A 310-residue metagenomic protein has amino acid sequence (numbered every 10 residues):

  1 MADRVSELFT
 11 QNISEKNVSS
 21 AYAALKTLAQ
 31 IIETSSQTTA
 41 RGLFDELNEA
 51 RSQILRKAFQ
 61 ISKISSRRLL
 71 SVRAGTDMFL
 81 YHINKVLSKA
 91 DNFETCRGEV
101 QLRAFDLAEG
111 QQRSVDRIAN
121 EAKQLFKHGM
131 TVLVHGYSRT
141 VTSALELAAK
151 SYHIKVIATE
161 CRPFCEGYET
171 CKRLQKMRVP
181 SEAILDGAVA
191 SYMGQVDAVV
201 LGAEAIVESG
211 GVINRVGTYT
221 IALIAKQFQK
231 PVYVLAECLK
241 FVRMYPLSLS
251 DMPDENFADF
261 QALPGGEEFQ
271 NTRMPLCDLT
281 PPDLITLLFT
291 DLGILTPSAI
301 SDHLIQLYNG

Functional and structural regions predicted by a protein language model:
M1-V100: Long amphipathic alpha-helical segments
D3-R4, S143, A148-I154, T159-G310: Conserved phosphate- and dinucleotide-binding cores of soluble alpha/beta proteins, encompassing both enzyme active
E7-L8, A23-I31, Q53, Q60 (+10 more regions): Alpha-helical scaffold segments in soluble metabolic enzymes
E15-V18, E33-S35, T131-L133, Y137 (+1 more regions): Short, glycine-rich nucleotide/cofactor-binding loops
R68, T131-T142, P163: Gly/Ser/Thr-rich loops at beta-strand to alpha-helix junctions that form or flank small-molecule/cofactor-binding
L69, Q112-V115, T218: Generic alpha-helix initiation/capping and coil-helix boundary signal
L80-L133, K150-V199: Ligand-binding beta-strand-loop-alpha-helix segment within the catalytic cores of soluble metabolic enzymes
